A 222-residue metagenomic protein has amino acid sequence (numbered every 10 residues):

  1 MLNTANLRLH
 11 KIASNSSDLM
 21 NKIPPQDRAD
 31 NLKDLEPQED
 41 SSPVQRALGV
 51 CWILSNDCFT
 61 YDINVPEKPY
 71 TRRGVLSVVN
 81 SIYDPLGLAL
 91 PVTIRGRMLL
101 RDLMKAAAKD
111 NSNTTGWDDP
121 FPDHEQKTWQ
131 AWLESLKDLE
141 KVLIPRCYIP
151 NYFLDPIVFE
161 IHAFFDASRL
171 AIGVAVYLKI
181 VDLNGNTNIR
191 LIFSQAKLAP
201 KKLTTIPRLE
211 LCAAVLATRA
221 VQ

Functional and structural regions predicted by a protein language model:
M1-Q222: Conserved acidic
